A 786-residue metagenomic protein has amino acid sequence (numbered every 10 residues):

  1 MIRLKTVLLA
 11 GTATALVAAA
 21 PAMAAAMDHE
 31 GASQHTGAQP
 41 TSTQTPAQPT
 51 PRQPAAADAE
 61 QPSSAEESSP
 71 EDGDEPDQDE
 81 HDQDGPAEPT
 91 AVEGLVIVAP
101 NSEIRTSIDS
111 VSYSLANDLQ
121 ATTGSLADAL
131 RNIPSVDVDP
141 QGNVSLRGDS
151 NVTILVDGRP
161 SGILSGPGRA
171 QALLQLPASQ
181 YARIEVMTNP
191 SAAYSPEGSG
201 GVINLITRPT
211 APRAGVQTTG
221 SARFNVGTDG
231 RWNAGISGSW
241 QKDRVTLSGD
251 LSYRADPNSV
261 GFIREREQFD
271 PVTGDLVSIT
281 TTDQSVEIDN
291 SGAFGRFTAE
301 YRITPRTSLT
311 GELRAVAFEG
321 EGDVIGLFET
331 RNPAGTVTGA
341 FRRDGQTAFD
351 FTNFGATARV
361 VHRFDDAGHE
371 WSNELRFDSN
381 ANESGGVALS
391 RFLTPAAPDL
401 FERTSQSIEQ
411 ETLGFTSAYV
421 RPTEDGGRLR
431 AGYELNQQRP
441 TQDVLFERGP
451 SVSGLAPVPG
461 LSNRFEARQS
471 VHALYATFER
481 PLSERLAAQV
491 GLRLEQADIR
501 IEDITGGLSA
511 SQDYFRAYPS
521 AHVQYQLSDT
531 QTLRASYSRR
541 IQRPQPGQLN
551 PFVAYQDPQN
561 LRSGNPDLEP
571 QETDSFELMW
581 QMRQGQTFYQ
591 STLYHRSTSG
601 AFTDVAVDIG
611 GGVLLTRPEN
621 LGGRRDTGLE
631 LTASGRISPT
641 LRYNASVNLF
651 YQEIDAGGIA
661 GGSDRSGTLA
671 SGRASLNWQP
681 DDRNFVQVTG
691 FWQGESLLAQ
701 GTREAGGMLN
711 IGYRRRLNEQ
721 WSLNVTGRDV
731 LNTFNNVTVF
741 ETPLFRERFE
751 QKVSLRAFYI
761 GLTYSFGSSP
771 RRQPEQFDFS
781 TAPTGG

Functional and structural regions predicted by a protein language model:
H29-L119, D139-Q141, D149-N151, N189: Short, acidic, small-residue-rich periplasmic hinge/interaction motif at the N-terminus of Gram-negative outer-membrane
L126-A127, L155, R169-L174, G198-S221 (+1 more regions): N-terminal periplasmic accessory domains that precede and gate Gram-negative outer-membrane beta-barrel machines
P160-T188: Short acidic/polar hinge/loop motifs at secondary-structure boundaries that mediate gating or recognition
T207-G220, E265, T281, G292-F297 (+9 more regions): Surface-exposed extracellular loop regions of Gram-negative outer-membrane beta-barrel proteins
T228-F262, D275-V324, A348-A356, A521: Transmembrane beta-barrel wall of Gram-negative outer-membrane proteins
R296, E300-A317, G345-D503, Q526 (+2 more regions): Face-selective signature of the C-terminal outer-membrane beta-barrel domain
A381, R439-T441, D498, S511 (+4 more regions): Surface-exposed extracellular loop regions of Gram-negative outer-membrane beta-barrel proteins, predominantly
T412-A418, V458-N463, V471, N565 (+6 more regions): Outer membrane beta-barrel strand-and-loop segments of large Gram-negative receptors, especially TonB-dependent
